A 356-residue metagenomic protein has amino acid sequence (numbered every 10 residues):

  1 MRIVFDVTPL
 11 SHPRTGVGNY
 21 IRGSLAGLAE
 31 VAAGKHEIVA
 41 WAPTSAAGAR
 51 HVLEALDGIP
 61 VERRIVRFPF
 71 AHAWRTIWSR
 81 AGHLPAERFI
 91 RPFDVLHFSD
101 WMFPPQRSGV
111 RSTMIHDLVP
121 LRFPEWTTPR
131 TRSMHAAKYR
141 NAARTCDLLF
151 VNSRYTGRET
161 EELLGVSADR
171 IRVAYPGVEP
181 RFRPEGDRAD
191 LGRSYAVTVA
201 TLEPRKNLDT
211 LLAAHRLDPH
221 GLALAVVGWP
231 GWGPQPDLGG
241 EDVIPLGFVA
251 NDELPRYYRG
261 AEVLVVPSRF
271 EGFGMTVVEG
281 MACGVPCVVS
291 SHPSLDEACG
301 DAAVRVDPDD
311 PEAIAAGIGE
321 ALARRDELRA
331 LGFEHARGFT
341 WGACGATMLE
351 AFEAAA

Functional and structural regions predicted by a protein language model:
M1-A356: Carbohydrate transferase catalytic cores enriched for Leloir-type hexosyltransferases
